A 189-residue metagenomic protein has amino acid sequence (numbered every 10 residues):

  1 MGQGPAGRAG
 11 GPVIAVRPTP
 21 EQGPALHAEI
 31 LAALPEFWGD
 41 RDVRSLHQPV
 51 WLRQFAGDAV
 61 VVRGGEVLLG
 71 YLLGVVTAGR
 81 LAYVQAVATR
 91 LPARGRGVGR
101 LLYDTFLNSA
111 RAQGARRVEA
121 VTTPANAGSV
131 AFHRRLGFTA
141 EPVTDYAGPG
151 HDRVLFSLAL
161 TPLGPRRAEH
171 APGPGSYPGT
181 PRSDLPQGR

Functional and structural regions predicted by a protein language model:
M1-A25, L158-R189: Conserved N-terminal entry element of GNAT/NAT acetyltransferase domains
P20-A86, R90-L91, Y103-T105, S109 (+3 more regions): Acetyl-CoA-dependent GNAT
V87-R94, T122-P124: A short, internal acetyl-CoA/4′-phosphopantetheine-binding micro-motif in the GNAT/acyltransferase core
G97: Conserved G/P- and acidic residue-centered "switch" motifs that form tight phosphate/ATP-binding loops in soluble
L102, N126-S129: Conserved short alpha-helix immediately C-terminal to the canonical SAM/SAH-binding motif I of Rossmann-like
F106, R111, G128, G150-D152: Short secondary-structure boundary/hinge segments and terminal tails
A110-T122: Conserved GNAT acetyl-CoA-binding A-motif
E119-T122, R134-L155: Conserved catalytic-core motifs of GNAT/GCN5-like acyltransferases
